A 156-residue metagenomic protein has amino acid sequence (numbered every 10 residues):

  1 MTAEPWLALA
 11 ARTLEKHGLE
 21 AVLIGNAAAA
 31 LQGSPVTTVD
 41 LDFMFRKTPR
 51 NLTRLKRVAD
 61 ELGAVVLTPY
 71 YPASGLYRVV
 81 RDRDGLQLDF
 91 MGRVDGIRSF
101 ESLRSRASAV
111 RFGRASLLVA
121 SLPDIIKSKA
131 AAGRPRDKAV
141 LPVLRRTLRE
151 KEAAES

Functional and structural regions predicted by a protein language model:
M1-S156: Compositionally biased terminal segments of proteins
